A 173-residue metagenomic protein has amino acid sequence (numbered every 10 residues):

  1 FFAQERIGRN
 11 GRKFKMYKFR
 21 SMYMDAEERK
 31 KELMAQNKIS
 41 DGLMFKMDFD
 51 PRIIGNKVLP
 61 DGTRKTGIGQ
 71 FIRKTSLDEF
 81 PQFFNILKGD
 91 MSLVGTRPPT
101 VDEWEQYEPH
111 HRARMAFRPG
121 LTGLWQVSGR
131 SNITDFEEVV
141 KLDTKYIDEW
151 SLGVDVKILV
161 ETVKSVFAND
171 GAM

Functional and structural regions predicted by a protein language model:
F1-M173: Conserved small/aromatic sequence motifs within transmembrane helices
